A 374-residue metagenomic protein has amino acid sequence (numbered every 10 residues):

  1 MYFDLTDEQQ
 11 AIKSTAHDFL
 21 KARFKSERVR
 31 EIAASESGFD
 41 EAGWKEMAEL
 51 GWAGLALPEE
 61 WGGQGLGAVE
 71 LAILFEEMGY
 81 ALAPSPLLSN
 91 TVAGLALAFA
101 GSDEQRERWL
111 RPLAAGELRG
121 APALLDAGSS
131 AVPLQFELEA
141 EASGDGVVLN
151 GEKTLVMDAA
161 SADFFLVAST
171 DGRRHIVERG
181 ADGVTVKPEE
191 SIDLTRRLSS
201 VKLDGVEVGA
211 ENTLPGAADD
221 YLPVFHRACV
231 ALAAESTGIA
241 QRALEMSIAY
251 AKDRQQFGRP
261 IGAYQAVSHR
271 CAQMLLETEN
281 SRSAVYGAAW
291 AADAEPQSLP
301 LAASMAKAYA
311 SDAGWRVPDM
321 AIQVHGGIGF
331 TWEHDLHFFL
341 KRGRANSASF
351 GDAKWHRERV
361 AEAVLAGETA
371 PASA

Functional and structural regions predicted by a protein language model:
M1-S85, A100-Q105, P112, G116-E117 (+2 more regions): Alpha-helical interface subdomain recognition
G51, F75-M78, D171, V177-A181 (+1 more regions): Short Ser/Thr-interspersed hydrophobic loop/turn segments at strand-loop and sheet-helix junctions that line or gate
G65-L74, V132-F136, E178, E207-V208 (+1 more regions): Structural signature of FAD isoalloxazine-binding scaffolds in flavoprotein oxidoreductases
V92-G101: Helix-loop "lid/cap" segments that line or gate small-molecule binding pockets
A93, L118, L134-F136, S161-D163 (+5 more regions): A generic structural signal for well-ordered coil/turn residues at beta-strand boundaries that shape enzyme active-site
G116-A127, V167: A short, Trp-centered hydrophobic/proline-enriched beta-strand micro-motif
A123, N150-K187: A short core secondary-structure module
Q135-E137, L155-V156, R179-T213: Flexible, small-/acidic-enriched active-site or ligand-binding loops
